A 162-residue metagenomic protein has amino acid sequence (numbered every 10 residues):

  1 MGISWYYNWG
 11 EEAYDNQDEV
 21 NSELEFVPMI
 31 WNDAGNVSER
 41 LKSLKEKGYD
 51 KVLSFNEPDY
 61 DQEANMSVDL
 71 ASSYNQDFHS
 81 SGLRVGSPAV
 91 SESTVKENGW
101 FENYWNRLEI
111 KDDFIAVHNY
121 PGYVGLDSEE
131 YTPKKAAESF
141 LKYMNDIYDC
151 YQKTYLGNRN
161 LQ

Functional and structural regions predicted by a protein language model:
M1-V52, D59-D61, N65, D69 (+1 more regions): N-terminal carbohydrate-binding/catalytic regions of secreted carbohydrate-active enzymes
S4-W5, E23-V27, D50-L53, G82-G86 (+2 more regions): Structural preference for beta-strand elements that scaffold enzyme active sites
W5, W9, W31, N75 (+3 more regions): Tryptophan-centered motif/residue detector
G10-Y14, W31-G35, N56-D61, V85 (+3 more regions): Solvent-exposed loop/turn segments at secondary-structure junctions within structured extracellular/periplasmic domains
Q17, E97-N98: Short Asp/Glu-rich motifs
G35-E46, V68-S72, Q76, N98-N106 (+1 more regions): Amphipathic, non-transmembrane alpha-helical secondary structure
N56, W100-D149, T154-Q162: Aromatic- and acid-rich polysaccharide-binding/catalytic face of secreted or lumenal carbohydrate-active enzymes
A71-G86, N145-L156: Active-site neighborhood of glycoside hydrolase catalytic domains
